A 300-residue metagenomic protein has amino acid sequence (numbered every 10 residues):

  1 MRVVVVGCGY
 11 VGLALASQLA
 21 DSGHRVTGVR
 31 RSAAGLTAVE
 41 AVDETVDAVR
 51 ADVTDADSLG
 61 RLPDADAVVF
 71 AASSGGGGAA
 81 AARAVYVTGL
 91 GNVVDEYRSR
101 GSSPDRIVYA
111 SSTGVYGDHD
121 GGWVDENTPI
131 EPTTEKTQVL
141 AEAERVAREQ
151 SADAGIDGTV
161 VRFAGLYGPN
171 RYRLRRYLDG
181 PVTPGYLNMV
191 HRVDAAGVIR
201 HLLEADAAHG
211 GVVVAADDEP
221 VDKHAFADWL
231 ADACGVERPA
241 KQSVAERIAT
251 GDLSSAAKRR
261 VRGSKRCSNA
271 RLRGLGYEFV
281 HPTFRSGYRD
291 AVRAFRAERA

Functional and structural regions predicted by a protein language model:
A65-V68, G75-V108: NAD(P)-cofactor binding segment of oxidoreductase domains
V94-E135: Conserved Rossmann-fold NAD(P)-dependent oxidoreductase catalytic core, especially the SDR/UDP-sugar
D120-V160: Catalytic helix-loop patch of NAD(P)-dependent Rossmann-fold dehydrogenases
Q138-A141, A154, G168-L178, H201-V213 (+2 more regions): Glycine/proline-rich active-site loop of Rossmann-fold NAD(P)-dependent oxidoreductases
Q150-N188: NAD(P)-dependent short-chain dehydrogenase/reductase
V160-R162, P181-L203, G211: Substrate-positioning beta->alpha
V198, A205-A256, S268, R299: Mid/C-terminal beta-alpha module of Rossmann-like enzyme folds, strongest in SDR-family dehydrogenases/epimerases
R259-A300: C-terminal amphipathic/interface module of NAD(P)-dependent oxidoreductases and related NAD-binding regulators
